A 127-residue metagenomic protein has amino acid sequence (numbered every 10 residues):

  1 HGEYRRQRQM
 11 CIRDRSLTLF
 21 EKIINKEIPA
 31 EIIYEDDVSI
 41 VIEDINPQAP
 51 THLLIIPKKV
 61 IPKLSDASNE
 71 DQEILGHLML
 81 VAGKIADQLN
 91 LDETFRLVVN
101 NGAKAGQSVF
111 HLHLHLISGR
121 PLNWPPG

Functional and structural regions predicted by a protein language model:
H1-I12: Single conserved hydrophobic/aromatic residue that forms the stacking wall/gate of nucleotide- or nucleobase-binding
R6-R8, D37-S39, T51, F95 (+1 more regions): Change "...and in nucleic-acid phosphodiester-cleaving endonucleases..." to "...and in nucleic-acid processing enzymes
R13-R15, L19-I24, I117-G127: Conserved His + Asp/Glu catalytic blocks
R15-T51: N-terminal first-folded block
K26, V41, P57, L78 (+1 more regions): Divalent metal-coordination and catalytic microenvironments
I55, K59-I74: Short histidine-centered catalytic/ligand-binding loop motif
Q72-Q88: Long, well-ordered alpha-helical scaffolding segments within enzyme catalytic domains, especially pronounced
D92-P125: C-terminal structural segments of small proteins and small subunits
